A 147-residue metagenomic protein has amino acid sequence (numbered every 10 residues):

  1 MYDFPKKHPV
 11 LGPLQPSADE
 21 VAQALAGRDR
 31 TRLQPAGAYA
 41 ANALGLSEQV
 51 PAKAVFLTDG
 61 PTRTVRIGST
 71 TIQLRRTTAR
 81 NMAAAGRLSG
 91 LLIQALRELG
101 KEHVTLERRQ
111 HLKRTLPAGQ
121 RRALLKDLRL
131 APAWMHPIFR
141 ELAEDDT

Functional and structural regions predicted by a protein language model:
M1-F4, A26-G68: Short gly/ser-rich loop at a beta-strand->alpha-helix junction or flexible surface loop bordering the NTP-binding
M1-L25: Short beta-edge/loop segments at beta->alpha junctions of small alpha/beta modules that act as binding/recognition
P9-V10, E48, R66-T70, A118 (+1 more regions): Alpha-helix boundary/capping detector
G12-D19, R30-P35, G86: Alpha-helix initiation and capping sites
S17-R30, V104, R108-H111: Short, charge-rich amphipathic segments
L25, L44, A95-L99: Generic structural signal for hydrophobic core residues of well-folded globular domains
T71-R75: Short, aliphatic-rich beta-strand segments
R76-T147: Hydrophobic alpha-helical interaction segments
